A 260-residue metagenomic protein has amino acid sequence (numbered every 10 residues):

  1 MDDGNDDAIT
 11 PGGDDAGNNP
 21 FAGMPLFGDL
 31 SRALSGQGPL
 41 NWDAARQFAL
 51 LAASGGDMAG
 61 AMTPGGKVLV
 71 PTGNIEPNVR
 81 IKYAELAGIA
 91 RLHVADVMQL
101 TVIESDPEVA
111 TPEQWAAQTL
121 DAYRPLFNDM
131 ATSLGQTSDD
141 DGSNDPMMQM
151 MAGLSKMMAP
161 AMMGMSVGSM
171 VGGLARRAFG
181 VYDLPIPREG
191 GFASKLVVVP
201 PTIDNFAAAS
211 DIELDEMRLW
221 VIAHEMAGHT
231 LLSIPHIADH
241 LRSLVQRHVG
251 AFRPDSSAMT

Functional and structural regions predicted by a protein language model:
M1-D129: N-terminal low-structure segments adjacent to metalloprotease catalytic domains across cellular compartments
Q47-M58, L69, G142, M148-S155 (+6 more regions): A Zn2+-metalloprotease active-site environment signal
T72, E76-R80, N144-D145, F179 (+3 more regions): Short, structured coil/loop segments at alpha-helix boundaries
Y83-P201: Auxiliary, metal-adjacent structural segments of Zn-dependent hydrolase domains
G164, G168-Y182, L231-T260: Post-HExxH zinc-binding segment in Zn-dependent metallohydrolases
I203-V221: Short pre-active-site segment immediately N-terminal to the catalytic Zn-binding motif
M217-S233: Active-site recognition of the HExxH zinc-binding catalytic motif
